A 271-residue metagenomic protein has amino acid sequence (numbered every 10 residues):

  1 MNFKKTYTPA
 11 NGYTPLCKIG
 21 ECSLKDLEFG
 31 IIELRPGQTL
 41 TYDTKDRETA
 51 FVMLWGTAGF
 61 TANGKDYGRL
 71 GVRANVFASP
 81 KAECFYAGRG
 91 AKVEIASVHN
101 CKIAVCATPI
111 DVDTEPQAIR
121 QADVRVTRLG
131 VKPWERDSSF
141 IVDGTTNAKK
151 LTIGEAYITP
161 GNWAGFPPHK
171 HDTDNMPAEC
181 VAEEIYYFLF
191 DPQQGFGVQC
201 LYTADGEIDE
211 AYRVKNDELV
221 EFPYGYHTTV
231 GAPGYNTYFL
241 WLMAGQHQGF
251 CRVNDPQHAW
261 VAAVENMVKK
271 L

Functional and structural regions predicted by a protein language model:
K4-T8: Non-transmembrane, aqueous-exposed alpha-helical and coiled segments at domain scale
P9-T41, W134-E184: A short glycine-rich, His/Asp/Glu-containing loop-to-beta-strand
G30-I31, P36-A96: Extended, compositionally biased flexible segments
K45-R69, P160, D172-E218, V230: Glycine- and acidic-residue-biased ligand/ion/polar-headgroup-sensing regions
F77-V98, T108, R213-G234: Conserved metal-binding segment of the jelly-roll/cupin
R89, S97, V105-P109, V142-D143 (+4 more regions): Short, structured patches in soluble enzyme cores that scaffold and shape functional sites
C101-S139, L240-L271: Double-stranded beta-helix
Q194-L271: Acidic/histidine-enriched, beta-strand-rich ligand/metal-binding domains
